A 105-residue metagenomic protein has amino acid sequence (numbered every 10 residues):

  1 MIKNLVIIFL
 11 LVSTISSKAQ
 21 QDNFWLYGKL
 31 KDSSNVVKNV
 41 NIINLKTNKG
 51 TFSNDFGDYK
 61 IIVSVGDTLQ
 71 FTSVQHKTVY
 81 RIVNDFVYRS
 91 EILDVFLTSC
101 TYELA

Functional and structural regions predicted by a protein language model:
M1-Y27: Bacterial Sec-dependent N-terminal signal peptides
F24-L26, D32-N44: Short, ordered, surface-exposed loop/turn motifs in non-cytosolic proteins
N44-N48, V74-H76: Change "in extracellular beta-sheet-rich domains … of secreted and cell-surface proteins" to "in beta-sheet-rich domains
K49-F56: Short, acidic Ser/Thr/Gly-rich low-complexity loop/linker segments typical of extracellular and cell-surface proteins
F56-I62: Short, surface-exposed beta-strand/beta-hairpin micro-motifs centered on an aromatic residue
S64-T68: Extracellular Ig-like/FN3 beta-sandwich strand-entry sites
F71-I82: A short, solvent-exposed loop/turn motif at the edges and junctions of modular extracellular/periplasmic domains
F86-A105: Extracellular beta-sheet/turn segments enriched in Thr/Pro/Gly and aliphatic residues
